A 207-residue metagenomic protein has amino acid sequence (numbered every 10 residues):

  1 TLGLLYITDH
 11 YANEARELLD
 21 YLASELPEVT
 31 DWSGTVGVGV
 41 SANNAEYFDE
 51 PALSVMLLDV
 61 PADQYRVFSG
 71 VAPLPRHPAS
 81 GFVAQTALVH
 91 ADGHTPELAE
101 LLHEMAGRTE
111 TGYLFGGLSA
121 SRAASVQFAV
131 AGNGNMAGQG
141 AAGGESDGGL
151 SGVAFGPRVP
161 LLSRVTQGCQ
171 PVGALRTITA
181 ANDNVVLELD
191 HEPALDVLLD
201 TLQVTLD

Functional and structural regions predicted by a protein language model:
T1-R16, Y21-D207: Small-residue-enriched flexible segments
